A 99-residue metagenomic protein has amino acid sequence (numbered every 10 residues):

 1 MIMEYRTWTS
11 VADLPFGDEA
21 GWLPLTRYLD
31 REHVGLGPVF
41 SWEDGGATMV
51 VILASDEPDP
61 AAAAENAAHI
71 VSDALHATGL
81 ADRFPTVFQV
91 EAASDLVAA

Functional and structural regions predicted by a protein language model:
M1-A20: Short, extreme N-terminal segment that most often corresponds to the first beta-strand
M1-Y5, F40, G46: N-terminal, Lys/Arg- and Ser/Thr-rich interaction peptides
E4, V34-G35, A81: Structural alpha-beta junctions
F16-G35: Short amphipathic alpha-helix segments
S41-A98: Acidic, low-complexity intrinsically disordered segments
